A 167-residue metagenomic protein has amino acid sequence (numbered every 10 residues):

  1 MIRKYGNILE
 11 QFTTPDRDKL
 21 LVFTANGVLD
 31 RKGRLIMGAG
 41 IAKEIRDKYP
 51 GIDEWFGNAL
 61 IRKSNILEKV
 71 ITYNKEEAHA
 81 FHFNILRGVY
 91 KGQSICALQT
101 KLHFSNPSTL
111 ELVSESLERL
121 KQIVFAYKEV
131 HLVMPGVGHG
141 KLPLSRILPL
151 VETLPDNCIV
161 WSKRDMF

Functional and structural regions predicted by a protein language model:
M1-F167: Macrodomain-like recognition of ADP-ribose-binding/processing modules
